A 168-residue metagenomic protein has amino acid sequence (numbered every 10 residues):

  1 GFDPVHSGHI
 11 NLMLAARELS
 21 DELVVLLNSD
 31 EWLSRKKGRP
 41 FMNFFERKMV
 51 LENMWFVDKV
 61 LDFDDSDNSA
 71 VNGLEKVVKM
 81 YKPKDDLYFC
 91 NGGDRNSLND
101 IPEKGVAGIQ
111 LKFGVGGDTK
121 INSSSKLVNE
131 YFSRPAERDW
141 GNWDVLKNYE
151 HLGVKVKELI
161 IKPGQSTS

Functional and structural regions predicted by a protein language model:
G1-E137: Nucleotidyltransferase catalytic core that binds NTPs
E22, S166-S168: Conserved active-site beta-strand-loop modules that form the wall/rim of enzyme catalytic pockets and either contain
N129-S166: A short, N-terminal "cap"/entry segment at the start of jelly-roll beta-barrel domains of the cupin/DSBH fold
